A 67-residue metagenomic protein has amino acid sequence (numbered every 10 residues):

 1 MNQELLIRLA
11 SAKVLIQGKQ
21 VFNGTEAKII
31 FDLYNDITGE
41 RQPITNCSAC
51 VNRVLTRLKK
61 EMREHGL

Functional and structural regions predicted by a protein language model:
M1-R41, R57-E64: N-terminal acidic leader/helix
C47-C50: Short, thiol/selenol-centered motifs that function as redox-active sites or metal-ligating centers
L67: Short microdomains enriched in Cys/His and/or Lys/Arg
